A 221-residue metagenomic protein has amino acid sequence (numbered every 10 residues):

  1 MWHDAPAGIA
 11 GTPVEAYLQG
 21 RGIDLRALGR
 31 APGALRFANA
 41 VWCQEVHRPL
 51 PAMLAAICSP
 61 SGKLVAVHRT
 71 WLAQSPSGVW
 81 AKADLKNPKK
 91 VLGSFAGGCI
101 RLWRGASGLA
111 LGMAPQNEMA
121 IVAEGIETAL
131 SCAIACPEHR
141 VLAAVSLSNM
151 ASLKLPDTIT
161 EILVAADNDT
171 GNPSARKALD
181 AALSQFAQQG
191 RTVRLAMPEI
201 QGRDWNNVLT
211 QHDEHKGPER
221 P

Functional and structural regions predicted by a protein language model:
M1-H3, W71, F186, W205: Tryptophan-centered motif/residue detector
M1-M53, C58-S61: TOPRIM metal-binding catalytic domain and adjacent DNA-binding surface shared by DnaG-type primases
A7, L28, A40-W42, I100 (+3 more regions): Short capping/connector residues at structural and topological boundaries
A34-R36, S94, C99, G125 (+1 more regions): Residue-level preference for alpha-helix termini and adjacent loops
Q44-L155: Phosphate-handling DNA/RNA-contact segment within nucleic-acid enzymes
S77, A114-I121, I126-P221: TOPRIM fold recognition
